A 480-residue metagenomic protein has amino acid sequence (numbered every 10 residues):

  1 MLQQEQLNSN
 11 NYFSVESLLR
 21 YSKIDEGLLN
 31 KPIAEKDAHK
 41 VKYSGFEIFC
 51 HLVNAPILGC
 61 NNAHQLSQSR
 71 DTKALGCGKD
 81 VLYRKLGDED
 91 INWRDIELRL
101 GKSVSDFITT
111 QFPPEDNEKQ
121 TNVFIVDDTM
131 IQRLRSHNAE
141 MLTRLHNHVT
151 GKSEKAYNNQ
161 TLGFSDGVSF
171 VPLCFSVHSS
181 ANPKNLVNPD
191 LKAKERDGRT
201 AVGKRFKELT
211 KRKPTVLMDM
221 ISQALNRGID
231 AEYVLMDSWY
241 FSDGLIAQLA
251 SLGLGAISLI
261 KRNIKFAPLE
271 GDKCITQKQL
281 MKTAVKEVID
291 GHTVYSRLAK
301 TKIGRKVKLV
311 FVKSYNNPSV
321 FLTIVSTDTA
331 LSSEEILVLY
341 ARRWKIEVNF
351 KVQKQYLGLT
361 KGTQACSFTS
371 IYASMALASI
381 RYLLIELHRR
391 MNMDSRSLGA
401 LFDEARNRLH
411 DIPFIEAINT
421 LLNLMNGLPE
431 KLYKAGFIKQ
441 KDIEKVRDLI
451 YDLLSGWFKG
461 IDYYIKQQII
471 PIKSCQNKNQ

Functional and structural regions predicted by a protein language model:
M1-R94: Gly/serine-rich nucleotide phosphate-binding loop at the start of the catalytic core of nucleotide/ADP-ribose-handling
M1-Y21, N30-D37, V41, E97 (+3 more regions): Single, function-defining residue in the core of a domain
P32-D37, D88-L191: Active-site-proximal, Lys/Arg-enriched surface segment that forms a nucleic-acid-binding/basic interface patch
G45-V53, L58-N61, L66-L75, L86-N92 (+2 more regions): Phosphate-ester processing/binding pockets and catalytic centers
I48-A55, N159, L377-I385: Short, amphipathic alpha-helical segments that act as regulatory/interfacial helices in nucleotide-processing proteins
V53-S69, R94-I108, G163-V168, R262 (+2 more regions): Short N-terminal helix-initiation segments at or just after the protein's N-terminus
I57-H64, D166-P172, L384-S395: Short helix-capping/linker segments at secondary-structure and domain boundaries
A63-H64, K79, P172, I346 (+1 more regions): Internal amphipathic alpha-helical segments of the cytochrome P450 catalytic fold
